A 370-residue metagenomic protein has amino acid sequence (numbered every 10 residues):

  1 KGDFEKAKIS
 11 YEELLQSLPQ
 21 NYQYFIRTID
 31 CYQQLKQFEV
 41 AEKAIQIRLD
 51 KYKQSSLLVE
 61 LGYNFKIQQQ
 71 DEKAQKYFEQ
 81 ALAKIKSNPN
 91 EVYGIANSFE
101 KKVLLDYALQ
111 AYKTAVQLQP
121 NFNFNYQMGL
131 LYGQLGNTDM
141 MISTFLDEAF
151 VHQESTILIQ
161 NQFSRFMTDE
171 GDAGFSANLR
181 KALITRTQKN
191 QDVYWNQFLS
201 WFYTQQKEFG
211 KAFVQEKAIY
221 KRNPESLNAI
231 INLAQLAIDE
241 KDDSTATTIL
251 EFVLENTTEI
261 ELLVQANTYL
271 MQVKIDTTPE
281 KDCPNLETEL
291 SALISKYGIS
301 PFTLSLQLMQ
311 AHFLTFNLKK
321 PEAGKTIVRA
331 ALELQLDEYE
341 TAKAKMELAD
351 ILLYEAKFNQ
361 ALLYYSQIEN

Functional and structural regions predicted by a protein language model:
K1-K43, L49-S56, K76, N161: N-terminal leader/linker segments that initiate helical-solenoid repeat arrays
F4, F38, D71, L105 (+6 more regions): TPR-repeat structural position
E12-Q20, Q46-Q54, E79-S87, Y112-N121 (+8 more regions): Solenoid-like repeat scaffolds
Q23-R27, S56-Y63, N90-N97, Q110 (+7 more regions): Alpha-solenoid helical repeat scaffolds
Q34-L35, I67-Q68, K101-K102, Q134-L135 (+6 more regions): Register position in tetratricopeptide repeats
N88, K101-K211: Solenoidal tandem-repeat scaffolds enriched in leucines and small polar residues
W201, L263, N267-Y269, P301-N317 (+3 more regions): Exposed, low-structure sequence patches enriched in small/polar residues
